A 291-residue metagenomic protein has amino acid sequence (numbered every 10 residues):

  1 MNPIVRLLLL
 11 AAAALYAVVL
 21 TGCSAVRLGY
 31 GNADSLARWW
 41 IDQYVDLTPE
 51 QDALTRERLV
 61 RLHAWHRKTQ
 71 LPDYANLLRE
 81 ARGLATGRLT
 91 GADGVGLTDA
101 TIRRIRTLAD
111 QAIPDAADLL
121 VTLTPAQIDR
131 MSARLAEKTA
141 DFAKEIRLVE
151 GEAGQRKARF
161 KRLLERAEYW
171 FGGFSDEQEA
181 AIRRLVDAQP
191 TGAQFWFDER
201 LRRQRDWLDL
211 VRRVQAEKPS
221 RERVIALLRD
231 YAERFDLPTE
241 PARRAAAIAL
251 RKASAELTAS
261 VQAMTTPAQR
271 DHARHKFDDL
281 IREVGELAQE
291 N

Functional and structural regions predicted by a protein language model:
M1-A11: Bacterial N-terminal signal peptides that target proteins for export
T21-G22: C-terminal motif of bacterial Sec signal peptides marking the signal peptidase cleavage site
V26-R130, R134, K138, M264 (+1 more regions): N-terminal Sec/ER secretory leader and immediately downstream segment of secreted/extracellular precursors
Y30-L36, T107-I113, R156-L164, A249-S254: Short acidic alpha-helix initiation/capping motifs at coil-to-helix transition points, especially at protein N-termini
R38-W39, F197-N291: A cross-kingdom marker for long, charged
Q43-L47, W170-F174, V261: Calcium-binding motifs, dominated by EF-hand helix-loop-helix domains
A53-T55, R134-A140, R159, R184-L185 (+3 more regions): Mature extracytoplasmic or organellar-lumen-exposed domains after removal of signal/transit peptides
P114-E240: Extended amphipathic alpha-helical interaction segments
